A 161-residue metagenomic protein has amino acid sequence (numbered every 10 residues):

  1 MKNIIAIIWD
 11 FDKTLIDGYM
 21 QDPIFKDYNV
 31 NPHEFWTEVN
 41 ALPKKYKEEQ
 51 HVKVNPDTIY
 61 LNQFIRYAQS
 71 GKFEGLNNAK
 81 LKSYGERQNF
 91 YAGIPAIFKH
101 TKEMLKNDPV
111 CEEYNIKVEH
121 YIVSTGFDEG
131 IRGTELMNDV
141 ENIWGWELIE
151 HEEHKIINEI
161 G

Functional and structural regions predicted by a protein language model:
K2-E153: Alpha-helical substrate-recognition element adjacent to the catalytic core
E152-G161: A recognition module on extended beta-rich or small alphabeta surfaces enriched in W/G with H and D/E
